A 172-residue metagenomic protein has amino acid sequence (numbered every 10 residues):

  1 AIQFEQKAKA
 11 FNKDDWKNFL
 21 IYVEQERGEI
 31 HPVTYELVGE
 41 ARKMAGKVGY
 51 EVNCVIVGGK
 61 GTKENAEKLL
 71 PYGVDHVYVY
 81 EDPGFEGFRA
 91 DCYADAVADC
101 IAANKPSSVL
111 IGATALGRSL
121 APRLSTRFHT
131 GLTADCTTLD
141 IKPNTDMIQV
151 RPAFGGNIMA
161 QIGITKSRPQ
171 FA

Functional and structural regions predicted by a protein language model:
A1-A172: N-terminal glycine-rich FAD/FM-binding segment characteristic of electron-transfer flavoproteins
